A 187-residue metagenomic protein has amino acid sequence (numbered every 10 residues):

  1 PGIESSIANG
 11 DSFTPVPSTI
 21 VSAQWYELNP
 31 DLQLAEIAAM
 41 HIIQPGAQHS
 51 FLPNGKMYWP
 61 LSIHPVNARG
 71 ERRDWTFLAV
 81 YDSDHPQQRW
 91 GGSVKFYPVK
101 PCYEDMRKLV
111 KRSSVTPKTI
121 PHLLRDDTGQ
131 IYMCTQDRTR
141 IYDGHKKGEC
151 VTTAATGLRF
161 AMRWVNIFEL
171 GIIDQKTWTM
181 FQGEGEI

Functional and structural regions predicted by a protein language model:
P1-T76, D84-I187: UBC/E2-like fold recognition across ubiquitin and ubiquitin-like conjugation systems, capturing catalytically active
A79: Glycan-association/targeting regions that enable binding to alpha-glucans and other polysaccharides
